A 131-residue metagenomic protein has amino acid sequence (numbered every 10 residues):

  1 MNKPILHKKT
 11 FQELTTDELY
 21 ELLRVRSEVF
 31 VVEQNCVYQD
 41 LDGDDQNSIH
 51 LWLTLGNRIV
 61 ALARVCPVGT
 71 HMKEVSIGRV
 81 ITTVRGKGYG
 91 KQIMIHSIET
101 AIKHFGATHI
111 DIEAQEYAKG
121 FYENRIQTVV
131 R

Functional and structural regions predicted by a protein language model:
M1-N47, L55-R58: Short amphipathic alpha-helix that is part of the acyltransferase structural core
W52, R58-P67, E74-I81: Conserved beta-strand in the GNAT
P67-I77, R85, H104-T108: A conserved beta-turn-beta hairpin within the catalytic core of GNAT-like acetyltransferases that forms part
I81-R85, E113-Q115: Residue-level recognition of the GNAT/N-acetyltransferase active site
V84-S97: Conserved acetyl-CoA pyrophosphate-binding loop and the N-cap/start of the following alpha-helix in GNAT-like
A101-Q115: Conserved GNAT acetyl-CoA-binding A-motif
H109, E116-R131: Conserved active-site alpha-helix within GNAT-family acetyltransferase domains
